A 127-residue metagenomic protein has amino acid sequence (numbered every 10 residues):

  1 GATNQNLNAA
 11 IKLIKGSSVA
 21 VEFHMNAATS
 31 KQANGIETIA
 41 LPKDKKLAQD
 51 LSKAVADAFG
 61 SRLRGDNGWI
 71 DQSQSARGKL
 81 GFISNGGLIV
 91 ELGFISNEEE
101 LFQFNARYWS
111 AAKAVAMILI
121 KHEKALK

Functional and structural regions predicted by a protein language model:
G1-I36, L41-K46: Catalytic-core regions of hydrolytic enzymes
K12-N26, I70-K127: Active-site-adjacent mobile loop/cap segments within catalytic or ligand-binding domains
N34-I36, D66, A76-K79: Generic structural motif recognizing short loop/turn segments at the entrances and edges of beta-strands
I36-V55, W109-K113: Cysteine protease catalytic core and zymogen-processing segment of caspase-like enzymes
D44-Q72: Active-site-adjacent substrate-binding region of metalloamidase/peptidase-like peptide-processing proteins
